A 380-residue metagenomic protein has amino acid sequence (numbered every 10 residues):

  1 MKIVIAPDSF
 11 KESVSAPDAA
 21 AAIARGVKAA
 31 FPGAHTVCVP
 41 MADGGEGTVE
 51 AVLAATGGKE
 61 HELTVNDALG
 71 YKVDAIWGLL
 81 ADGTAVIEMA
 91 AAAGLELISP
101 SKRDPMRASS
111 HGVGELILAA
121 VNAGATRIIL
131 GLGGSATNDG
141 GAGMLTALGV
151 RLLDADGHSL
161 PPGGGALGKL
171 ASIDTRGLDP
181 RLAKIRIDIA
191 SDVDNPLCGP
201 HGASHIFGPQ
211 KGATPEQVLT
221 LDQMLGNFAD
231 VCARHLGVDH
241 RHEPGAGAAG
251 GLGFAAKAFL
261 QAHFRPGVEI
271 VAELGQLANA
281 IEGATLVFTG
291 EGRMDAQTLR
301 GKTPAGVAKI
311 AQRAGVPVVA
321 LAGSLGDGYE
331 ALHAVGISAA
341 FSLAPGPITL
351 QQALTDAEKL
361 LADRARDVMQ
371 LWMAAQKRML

Functional and structural regions predicted by a protein language model:
M1-L132, A136-L380: N-terminal loops that bind phosphate or other acidic moieties and the adjacent beta-alpha structural core
